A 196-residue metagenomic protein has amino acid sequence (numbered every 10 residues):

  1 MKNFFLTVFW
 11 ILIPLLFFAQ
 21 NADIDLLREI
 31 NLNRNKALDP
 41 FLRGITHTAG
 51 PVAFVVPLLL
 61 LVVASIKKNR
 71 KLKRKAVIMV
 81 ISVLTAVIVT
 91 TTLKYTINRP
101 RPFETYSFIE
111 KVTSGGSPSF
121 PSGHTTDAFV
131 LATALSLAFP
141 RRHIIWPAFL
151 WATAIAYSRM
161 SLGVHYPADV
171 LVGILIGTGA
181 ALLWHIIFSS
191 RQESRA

Functional and structural regions predicted by a protein language model:
K2-P57, T90-S117: N-terminal transmembrane-helix/juxtamembrane module of multi-pass inner/ER membrane proteins
F5-L6, K73-S82, I144-P147, A168-V172: Alpha-helical transmembrane segments of integral membrane proteins
V8-I11, M79, V83-V87, I174 (+1 more regions): Alpha-helical transmembrane spans of integral membrane proteins, capturing the lipid-embedded, hydrophobic core of TM
F18, L61-K71, L137-P140, L183-S189: Structural signal for the C-terminal ends of transmembrane alpha-helices and the immediately following loop
L60-V89: Interfacial segments of alpha-helical transmembrane regions
I66-N69, Y95-F103, V164-A168, S189-S194: Transmembrane helix-loop junctions in multipass membrane proteins, especially transporters and channels
T85, V89, L93, I97 (+1 more regions): Alpha-helical membrane-inserting segments
F108-A196: Membrane-embedded catalytic cores of phosphoryl/pyrophosphoryl-handling enzymes
